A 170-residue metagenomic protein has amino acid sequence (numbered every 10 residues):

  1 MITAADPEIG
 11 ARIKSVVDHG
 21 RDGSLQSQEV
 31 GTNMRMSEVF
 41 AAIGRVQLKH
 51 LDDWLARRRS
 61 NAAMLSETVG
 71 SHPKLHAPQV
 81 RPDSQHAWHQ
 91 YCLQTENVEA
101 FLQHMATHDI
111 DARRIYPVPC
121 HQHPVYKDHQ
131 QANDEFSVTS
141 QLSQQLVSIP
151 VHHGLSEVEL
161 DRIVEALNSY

Functional and structural regions predicted by a protein language model:
M1-I2: Glycine-rich phosphate-binding loop of ATP-grasp-fold ATP-dependent ligases
A5-Y170: PLP-dependent aminotransferase class I/II
